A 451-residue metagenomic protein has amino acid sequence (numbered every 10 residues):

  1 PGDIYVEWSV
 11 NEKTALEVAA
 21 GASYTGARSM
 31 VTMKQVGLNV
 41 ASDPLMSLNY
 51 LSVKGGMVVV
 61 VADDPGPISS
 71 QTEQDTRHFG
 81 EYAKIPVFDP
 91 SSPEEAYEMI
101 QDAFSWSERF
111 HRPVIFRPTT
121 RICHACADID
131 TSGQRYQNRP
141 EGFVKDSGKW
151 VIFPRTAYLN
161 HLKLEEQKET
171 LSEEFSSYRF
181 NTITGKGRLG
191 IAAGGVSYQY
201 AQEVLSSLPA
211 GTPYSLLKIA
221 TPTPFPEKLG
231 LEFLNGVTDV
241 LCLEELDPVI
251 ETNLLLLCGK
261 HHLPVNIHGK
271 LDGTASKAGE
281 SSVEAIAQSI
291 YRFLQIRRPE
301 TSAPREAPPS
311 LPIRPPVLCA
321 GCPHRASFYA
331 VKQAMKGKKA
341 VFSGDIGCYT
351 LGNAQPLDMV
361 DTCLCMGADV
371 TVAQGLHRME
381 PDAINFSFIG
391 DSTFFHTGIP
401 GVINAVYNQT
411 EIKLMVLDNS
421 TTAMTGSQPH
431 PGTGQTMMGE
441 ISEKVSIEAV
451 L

Functional and structural regions predicted by a protein language model:
D3-E7, T25-L38, G55-V61, V114 (+2 more regions): A short, small-residue-rich loop immediately preceding and capping a beta-strand
I4-E17, T32-G37, V61-D63, D89-E94 (+6 more regions): Active-site nucleophile and cofactor-binding loops and adjacent substrate-binding regions of central metabolic enzymes
V18-A20, A41-L45, I68-Q74, M99-D102 (+11 more regions): Short acidic, glycine/serine/threonine-rich loops at helix termini
S23, A27-S29, K34-M99, W106-R109 (+3 more regions): Active-site cavity-forming subdomains of large catalytic enzyme subunits
D64-P113, T119, R155, R305-E306 (+3 more regions): Conserved thiamine diphosphate
S69, N353-L451: Thiamine diphosphate
P90-L318, P323-H324: Flexible, low-complexity linker and terminal segments
E300-V370, M379: Active-site diphosphate/adenylate-binding microenvironment
